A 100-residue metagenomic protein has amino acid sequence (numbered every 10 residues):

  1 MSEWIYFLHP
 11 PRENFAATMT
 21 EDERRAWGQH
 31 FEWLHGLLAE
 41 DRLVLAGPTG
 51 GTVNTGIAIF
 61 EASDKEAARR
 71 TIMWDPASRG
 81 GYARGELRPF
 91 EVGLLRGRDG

Functional and structural regions predicted by a protein language model:
M1-G100: Conserved, structured core segments of small domains
